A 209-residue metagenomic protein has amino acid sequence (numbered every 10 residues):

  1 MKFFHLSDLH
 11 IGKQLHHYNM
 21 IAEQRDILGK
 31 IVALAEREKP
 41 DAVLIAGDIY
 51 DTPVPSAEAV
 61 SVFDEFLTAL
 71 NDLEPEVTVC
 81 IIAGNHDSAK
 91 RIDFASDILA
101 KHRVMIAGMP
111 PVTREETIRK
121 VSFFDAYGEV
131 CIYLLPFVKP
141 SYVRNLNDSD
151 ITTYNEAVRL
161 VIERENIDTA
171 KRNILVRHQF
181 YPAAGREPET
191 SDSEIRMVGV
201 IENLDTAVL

Functional and structural regions predicted by a protein language model:
M1-I45, Y50-L209: Extended recognition/assembly regions associated with phosphoester-bond processing machinery
